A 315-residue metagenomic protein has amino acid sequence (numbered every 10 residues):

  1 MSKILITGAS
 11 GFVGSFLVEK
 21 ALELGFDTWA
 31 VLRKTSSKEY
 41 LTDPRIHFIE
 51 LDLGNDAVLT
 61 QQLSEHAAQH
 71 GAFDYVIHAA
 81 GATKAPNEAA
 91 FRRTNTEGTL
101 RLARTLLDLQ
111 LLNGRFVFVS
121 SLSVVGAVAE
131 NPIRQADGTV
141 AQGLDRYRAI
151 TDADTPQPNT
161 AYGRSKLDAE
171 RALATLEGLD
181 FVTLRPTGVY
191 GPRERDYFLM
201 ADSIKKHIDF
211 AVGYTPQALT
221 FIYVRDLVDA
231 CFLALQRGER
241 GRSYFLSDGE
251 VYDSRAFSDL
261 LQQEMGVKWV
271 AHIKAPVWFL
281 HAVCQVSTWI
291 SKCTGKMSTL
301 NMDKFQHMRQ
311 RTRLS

Functional and structural regions predicted by a protein language model:
I4-L24: N-terminal Rossmann NAD(P)H-binding glycine-rich loop of SDR-like oxidoreductase domains
V31-S36, L53: N-terminal Rossmann-fold cofactor-binding loop
L51-E97, R101, V124-A127: NAD(P)H-binding glycine-rich loop region in Rossmannoid oxidoreductase-like domains and their noncatalytic homologs
H78, L100-A161: Conserved Rossmann-fold NAD(P)-dependent oxidoreductase catalytic core, especially the SDR/UDP-sugar
V124-G126, V182-L199: Flexible, glycine-rich beta-alpha linker
L144, R148, Q157-V182: Active-site Tyr-X1-5-Lys
R164, A169, E194-L199, G213-L235 (+1 more regions): Substrate-positioning beta->alpha
A234-L300: Mid/C-terminal beta-alpha module of Rossmann-like enzyme folds, strongest in SDR-family dehydrogenases/epimerases
